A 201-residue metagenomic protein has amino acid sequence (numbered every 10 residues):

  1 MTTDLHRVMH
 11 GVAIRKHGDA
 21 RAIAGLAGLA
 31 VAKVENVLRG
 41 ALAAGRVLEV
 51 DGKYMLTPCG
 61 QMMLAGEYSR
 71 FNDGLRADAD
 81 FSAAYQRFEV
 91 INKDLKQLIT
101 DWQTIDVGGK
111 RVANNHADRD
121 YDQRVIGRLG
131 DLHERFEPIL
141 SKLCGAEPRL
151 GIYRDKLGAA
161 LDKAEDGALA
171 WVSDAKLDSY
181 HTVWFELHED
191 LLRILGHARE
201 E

Functional and structural regions predicted by a protein language model:
T2-L29: Short amphipathic alpha-helical interface segments
K16-D19, A83, Q103-T104, W171 (+1 more regions): Intrinsically disordered, low-complexity terminal tails/loops enriched in metal-binding residues
A27-A43: Short amphipathic alpha-helical interaction segments
L42-G52: A short, conserved structural fragment
D51-L64: Accessory beta->alpha helical hairpin/"wing" motif in late/C-terminal subdomains of nucleic-acid enzymes
Q61-R87: Short, amphipathic alpha-helical interaction segments positioned at domain boundaries
A79-E165, L169: Exposed, interaction-prone assembly regions rather than primary DNA-binding/catalytic cores
I152-E201: C-terminal regulatory/effector modules of DNA-binding transcriptional regulators
